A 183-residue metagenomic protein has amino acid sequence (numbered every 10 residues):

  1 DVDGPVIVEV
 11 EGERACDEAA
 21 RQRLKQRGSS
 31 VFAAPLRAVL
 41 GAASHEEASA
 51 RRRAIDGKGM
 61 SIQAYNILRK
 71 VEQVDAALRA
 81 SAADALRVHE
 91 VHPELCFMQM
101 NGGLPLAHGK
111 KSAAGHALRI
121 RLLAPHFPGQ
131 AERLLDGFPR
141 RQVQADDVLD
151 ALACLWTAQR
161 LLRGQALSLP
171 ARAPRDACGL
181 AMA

Functional and structural regions predicted by a protein language model:
D1-A183: RNase H-like (RuvC/DEDD) metal-dependent nuclease/polynucleotide-processing core
